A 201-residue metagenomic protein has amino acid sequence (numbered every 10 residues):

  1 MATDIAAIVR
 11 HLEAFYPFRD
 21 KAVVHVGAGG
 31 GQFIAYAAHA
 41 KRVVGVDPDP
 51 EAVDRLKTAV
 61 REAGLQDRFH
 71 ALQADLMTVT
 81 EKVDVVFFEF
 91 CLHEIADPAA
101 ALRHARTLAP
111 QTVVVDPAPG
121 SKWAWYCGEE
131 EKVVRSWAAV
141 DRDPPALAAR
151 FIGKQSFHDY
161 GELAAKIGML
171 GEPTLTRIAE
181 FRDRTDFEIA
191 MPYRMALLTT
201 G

Functional and structural regions predicted by a protein language model:
A2-K21, Q32: Conserved alpha-helix/loop element of class I SAM-dependent methyltransferases that forms part of the SAM/SAH-binding
G30, R135, D141-G201: Conserved Class I S-adenosyl-L-methionine
G30-A40: Conserved SAM-binding loop of SAM-dependent methyltransferases across substrates and taxa, primarily the Class I
D49-E51: Conserved SAM/SAH-binding beta-strand->alpha-helix loop
L56-K57: Conserved SAM-binding loop
V85-P98: A short SAM/SAH-binding and catalytic strip from SAM-dependent methyltransferases
A99-T112: A short glycine-rich, Lys/Arg-flanked "PGG" loop and its adjoining helix->strand segment in the class I
V113-V140: Conserved class I S-adenosyl-L-methionine
